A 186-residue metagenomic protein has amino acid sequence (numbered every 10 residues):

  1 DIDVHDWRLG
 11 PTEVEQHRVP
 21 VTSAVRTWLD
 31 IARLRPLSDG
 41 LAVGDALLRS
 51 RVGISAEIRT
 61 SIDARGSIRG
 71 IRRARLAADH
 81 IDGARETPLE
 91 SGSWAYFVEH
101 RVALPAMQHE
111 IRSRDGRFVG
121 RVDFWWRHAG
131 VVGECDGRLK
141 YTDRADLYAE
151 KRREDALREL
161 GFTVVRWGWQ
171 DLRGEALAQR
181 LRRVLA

Functional and structural regions predicted by a protein language model:
D1-A106: Phosphate-handling catalytic interfaces
D1-V4, E15-P20, L89, G120-R121 (+3 more regions): Surface-exposed beta-strand edges and their flanking turn/coil or helix-capping segments
G66-S67, R75, R117-V119, F124-W126: Short acidic, glycine/proline-enriched helix-loop-strand junctions
S93-Y96, H100-H109, G120-F124, G130-V132: Conserved active-site beta-strand-loop modules that form the wall/rim of enzyme catalytic pockets and either contain
E110-V119, W126-A186: Basic, glycine-rich
